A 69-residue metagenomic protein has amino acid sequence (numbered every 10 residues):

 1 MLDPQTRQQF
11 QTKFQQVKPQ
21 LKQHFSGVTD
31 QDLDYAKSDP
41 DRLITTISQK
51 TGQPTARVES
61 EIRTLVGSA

Functional and structural regions predicted by a protein language model:
M1-H24: N-terminal acidic leader/helix
Q16, Q20-R63: Amphipathic, hydrophobic secondary-structure cores in small proteins
R63-A69: Short hydrophobic/aromatic patches at helix-to-coil boundaries
